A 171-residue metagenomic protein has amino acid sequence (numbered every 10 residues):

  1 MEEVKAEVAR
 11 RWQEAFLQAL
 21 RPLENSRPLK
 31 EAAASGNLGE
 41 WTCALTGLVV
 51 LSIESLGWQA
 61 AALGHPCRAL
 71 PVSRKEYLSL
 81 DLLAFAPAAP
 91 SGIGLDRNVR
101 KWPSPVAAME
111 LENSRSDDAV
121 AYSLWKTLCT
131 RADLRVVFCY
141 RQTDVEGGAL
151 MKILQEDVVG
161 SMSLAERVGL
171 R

Functional and structural regions predicted by a protein language model:
M1-S79, A86-P90: Acidic-basic catalytic patches of nuclease active cores, encompassing PD-(D/E)XK and other metal-cofactor nuclease
L82-A84, S104-N113: Conserved catalytic cores of phosphodiester-cleaving nucleases, focusing on short active-site segments
A86-P87, L111-S114, Y140-Q142: Structural motif
P90-S91, L95-A107: Intrinsically disordered, low-complexity regulatory segments enriched in Ser/Thr/Pro and charged residues
G92-G94, S114-K126, D144-L150: Active-site-adjacent loop/helix micro-motif of nuclease/hydrolase catalytic cores
W125-A132, Q155-D157: Short, surface-exposed basic-aromatic patches at helix termini and helix-loop junctions that form
L134-Y140: Short hydrophobic alpha-helical runs that function as membrane-insertion/retention elements
T143-R171: Domain-level recognition of nuclease-like catalytic cores that cleave nucleotide substrates
